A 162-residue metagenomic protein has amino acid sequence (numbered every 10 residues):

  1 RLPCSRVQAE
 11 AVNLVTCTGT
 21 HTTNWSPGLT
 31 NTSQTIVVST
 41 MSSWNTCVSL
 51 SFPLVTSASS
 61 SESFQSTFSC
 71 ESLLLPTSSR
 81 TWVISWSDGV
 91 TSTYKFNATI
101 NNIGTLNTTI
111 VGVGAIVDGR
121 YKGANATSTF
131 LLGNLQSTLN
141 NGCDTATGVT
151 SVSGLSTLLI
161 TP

Functional and structural regions predicted by a protein language model:
R1-A11: Sec-dependent, cleavable N-terminal signal peptides
A9-T20: Boundary/junction segments of secreted and surface-exposed precursor proteins
G19-P27, P53-C70, G123-N141: Charged, amphipathic alpha-helical segments
T30-D118: Predominantly extracellular/secreted and cell-surface proteins with exposed, flexible low-complexity segments
V113-A124, L155: Short solvent-exposed strand/turn elements
A126-P162: Extracellularly exposed regions in secreted/surface proteins, prominently low-complexity, repeat-rich
